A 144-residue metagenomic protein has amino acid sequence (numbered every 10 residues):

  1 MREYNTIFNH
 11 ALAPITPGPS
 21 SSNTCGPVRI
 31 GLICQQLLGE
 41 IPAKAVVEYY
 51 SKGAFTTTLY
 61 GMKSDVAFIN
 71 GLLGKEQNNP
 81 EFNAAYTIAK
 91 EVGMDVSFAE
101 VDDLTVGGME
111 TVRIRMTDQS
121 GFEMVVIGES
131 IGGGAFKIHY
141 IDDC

Functional and structural regions predicted by a protein language model:
M1-F8, G39-K44: Acidic-glycine-rich active-site phosphate/pyrophosphate-binding loop
L12-I33: Conserved phosphate/anionic-ligand binding catalytic regions in large, soluble enzymes, centered on
G18, R29, Q36, A67-F68 (+1 more regions): N-terminal loops that bind phosphate or other acidic moieties and the adjacent beta-alpha structural core
G26, I30, C34-G39, V46-Y50 (+2 more regions): Accessory carbohydrate-recognition regions in carbohydrate-active enzymes
V46-D95: A structural-propensity feature for long, helix-poor, extended segments
Y50-A54, D118, G132-G134: Glycine-rich beta-alpha junction loops
A67, E129-C144: A conserved regulatory-domain signal marking ACT and ACT-like small-molecule sensing domains and adjacent regulatory
K90-E129: C-terminal edge-of-domain segments
